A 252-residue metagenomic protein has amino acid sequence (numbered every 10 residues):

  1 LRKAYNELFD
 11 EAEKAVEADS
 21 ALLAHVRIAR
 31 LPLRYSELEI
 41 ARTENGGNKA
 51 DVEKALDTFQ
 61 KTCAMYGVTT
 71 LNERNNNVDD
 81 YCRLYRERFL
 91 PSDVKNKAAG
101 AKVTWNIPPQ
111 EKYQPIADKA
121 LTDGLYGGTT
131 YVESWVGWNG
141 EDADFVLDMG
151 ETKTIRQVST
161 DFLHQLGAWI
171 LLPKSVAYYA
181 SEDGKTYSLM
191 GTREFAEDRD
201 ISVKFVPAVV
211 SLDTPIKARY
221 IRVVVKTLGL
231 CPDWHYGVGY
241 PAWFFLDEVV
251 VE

Functional and structural regions predicted by a protein language model:
L1-A101: Catalytic domains of carbohydrate-active enzymes that cleave complex glycans
A15, P32, A120-D123, G184 (+1 more regions): Compositionally biased non-globular segments, especially hydrophobic aliphatic-rich helices of signal peptides
E39-A41, E111-Y113, I155: Short, surface-exposed beta-strand/loop "edge" segments at domain boundaries and coil↔beta transitions
S92-Y126: Predominantly extracellular/luminal regions of secreted and cell-surface proteins, especially disulfide-bonded
P109, G184, R193-F195: Short, solvent-exposed coil/turn elements at secondary-structure transition points
E111-Q114, E197-V206: Short, surface-exposed linear segments at secondary-structure transitions and domain or protein termini
G127-G191, K204-E252: Aromatic, loop-rich ligand-recognition surfaces of beta-strand-rich domains
L189-R199: Solvent-exposed serine/threonine-rich low-complexity stretches and specific carbohydrate-binding patches
